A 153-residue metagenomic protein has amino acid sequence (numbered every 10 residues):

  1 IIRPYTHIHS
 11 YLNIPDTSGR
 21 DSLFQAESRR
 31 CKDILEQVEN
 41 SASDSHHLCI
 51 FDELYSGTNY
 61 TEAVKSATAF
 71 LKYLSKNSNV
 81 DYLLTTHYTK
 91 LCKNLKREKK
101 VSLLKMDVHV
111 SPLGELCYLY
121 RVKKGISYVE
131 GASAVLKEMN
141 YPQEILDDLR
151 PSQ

Functional and structural regions predicted by a protein language model:
I1-Q153: ATPase nucleotide-binding head domains, primarily ABC-like/P-loop NTPase cores
